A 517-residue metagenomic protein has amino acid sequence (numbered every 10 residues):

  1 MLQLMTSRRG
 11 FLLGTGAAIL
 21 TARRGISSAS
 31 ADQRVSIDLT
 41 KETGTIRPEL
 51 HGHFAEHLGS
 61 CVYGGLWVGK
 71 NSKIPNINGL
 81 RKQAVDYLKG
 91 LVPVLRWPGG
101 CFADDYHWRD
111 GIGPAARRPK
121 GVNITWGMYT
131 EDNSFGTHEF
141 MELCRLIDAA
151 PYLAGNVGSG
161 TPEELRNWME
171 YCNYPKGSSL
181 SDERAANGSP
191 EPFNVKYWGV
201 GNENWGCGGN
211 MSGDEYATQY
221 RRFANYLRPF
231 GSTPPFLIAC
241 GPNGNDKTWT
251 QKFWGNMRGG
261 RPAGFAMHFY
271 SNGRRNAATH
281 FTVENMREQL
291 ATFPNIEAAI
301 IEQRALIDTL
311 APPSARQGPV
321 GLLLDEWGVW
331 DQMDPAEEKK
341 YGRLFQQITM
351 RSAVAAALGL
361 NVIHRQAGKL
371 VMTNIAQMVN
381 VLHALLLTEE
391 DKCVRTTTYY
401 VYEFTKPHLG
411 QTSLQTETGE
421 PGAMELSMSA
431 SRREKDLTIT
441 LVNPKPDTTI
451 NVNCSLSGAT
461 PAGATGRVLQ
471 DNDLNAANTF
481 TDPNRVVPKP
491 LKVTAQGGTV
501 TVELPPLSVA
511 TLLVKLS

Functional and structural regions predicted by a protein language model:
M1-T6, A17: N-terminal secretory signal peptides
L4, R24-G25: Intrinsic disorder/low-complexity segments
M5-T6, S134, F293: Short, solvent-exposed loop/helix junctions and linker helices that flank or host conserved functional motifs
L12-L20, S27-Q251, N256-G264, I296-E297 (+2 more regions): Non-catalytic accessory regions flanking glycosidase/transglycosidase catalytic cores in CAZymes
G264, R287-A291: Active-site cores of enzymes that catalyze phosphoryl transfer or operate on phosphate-rich substrates
F269-E288: Active-site His/acidic residue clusters
